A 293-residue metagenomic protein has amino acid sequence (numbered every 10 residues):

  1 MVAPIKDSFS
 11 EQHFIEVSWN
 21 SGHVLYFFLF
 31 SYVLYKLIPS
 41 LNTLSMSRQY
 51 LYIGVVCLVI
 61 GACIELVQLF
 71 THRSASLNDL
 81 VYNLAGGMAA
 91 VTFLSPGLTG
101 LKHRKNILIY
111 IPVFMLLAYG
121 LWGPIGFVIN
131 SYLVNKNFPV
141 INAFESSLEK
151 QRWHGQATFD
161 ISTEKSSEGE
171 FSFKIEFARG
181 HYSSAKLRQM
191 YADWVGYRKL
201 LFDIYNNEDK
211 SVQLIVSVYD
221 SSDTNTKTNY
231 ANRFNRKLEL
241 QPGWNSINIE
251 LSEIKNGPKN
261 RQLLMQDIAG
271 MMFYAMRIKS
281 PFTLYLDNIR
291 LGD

Functional and structural regions predicted by a protein language model:
M1-N78, L84, M88-G180, R188-A192 (+5 more regions): Bulky hydrophobic segments
H181-A185, R198, E253-P258: Charged, amphipathic alpha-helical segments
S183, R198, K210-L214, S280-F282: Short beta-strand/loop motifs in extracellular/secreted proteins, especially within beta-sandwich accessory domains
F202, N248-I289: Extracellular beta-strand ligand-recognition surfaces/modules
D203-D209, Y219-S221, S252-I254: Solvent-exposed strand-to-loop "edge" motifs in beta-rich extracellular domains
G292-D293: Short, solvent-exposed mixed-charge patches
